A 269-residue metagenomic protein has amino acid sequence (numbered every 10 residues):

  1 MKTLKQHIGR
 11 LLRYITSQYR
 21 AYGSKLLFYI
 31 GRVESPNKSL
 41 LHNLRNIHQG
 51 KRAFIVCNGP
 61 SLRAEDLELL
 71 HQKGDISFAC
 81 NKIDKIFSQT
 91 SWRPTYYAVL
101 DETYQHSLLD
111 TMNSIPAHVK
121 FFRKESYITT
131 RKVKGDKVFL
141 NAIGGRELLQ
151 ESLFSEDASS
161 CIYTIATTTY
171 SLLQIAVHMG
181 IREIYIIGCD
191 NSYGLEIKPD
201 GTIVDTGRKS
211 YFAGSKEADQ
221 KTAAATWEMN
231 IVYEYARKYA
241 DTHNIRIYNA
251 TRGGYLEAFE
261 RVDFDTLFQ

Functional and structural regions predicted by a protein language model:
K2-Q269: Metal-ion/cofactor- or nucleotide/acyl-coenzyme-handling active-site neighborhoods
